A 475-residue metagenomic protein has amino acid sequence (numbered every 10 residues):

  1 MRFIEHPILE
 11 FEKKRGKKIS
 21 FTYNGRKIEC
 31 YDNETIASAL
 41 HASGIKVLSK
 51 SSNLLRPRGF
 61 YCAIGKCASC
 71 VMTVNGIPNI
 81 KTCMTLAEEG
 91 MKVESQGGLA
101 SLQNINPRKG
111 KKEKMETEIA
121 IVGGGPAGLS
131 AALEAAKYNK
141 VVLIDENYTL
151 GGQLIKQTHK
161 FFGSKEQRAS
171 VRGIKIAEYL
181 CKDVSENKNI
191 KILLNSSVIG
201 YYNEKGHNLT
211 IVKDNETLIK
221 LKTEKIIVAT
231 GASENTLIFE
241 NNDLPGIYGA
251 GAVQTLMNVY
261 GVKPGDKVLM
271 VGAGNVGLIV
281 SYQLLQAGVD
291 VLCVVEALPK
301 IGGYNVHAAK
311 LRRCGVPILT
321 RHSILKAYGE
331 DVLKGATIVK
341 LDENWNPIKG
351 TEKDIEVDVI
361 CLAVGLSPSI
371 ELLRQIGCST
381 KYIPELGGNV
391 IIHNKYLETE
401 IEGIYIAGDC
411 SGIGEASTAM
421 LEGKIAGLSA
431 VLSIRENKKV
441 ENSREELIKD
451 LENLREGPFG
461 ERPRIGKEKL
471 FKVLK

Functional and structural regions predicted by a protein language model:
M1-N24, Y31-K475: Residues forming the flavin
